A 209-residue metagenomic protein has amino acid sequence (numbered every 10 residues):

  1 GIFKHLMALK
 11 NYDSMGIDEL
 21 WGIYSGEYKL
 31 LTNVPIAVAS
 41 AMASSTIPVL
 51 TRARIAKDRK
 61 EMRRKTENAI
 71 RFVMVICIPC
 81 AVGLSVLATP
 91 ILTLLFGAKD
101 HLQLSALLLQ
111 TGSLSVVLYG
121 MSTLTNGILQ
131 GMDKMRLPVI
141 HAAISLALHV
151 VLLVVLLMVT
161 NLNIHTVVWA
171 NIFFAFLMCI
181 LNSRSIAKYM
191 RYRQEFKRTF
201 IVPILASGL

Functional and structural regions predicted by a protein language model:
G1, I172-L209: C-terminal transmembrane helix end/exit motif
G1-P35, R52, L92-D100: Helix-terminus/linker motif at the lipid-water interface of multi-pass membrane proteins
W21-Y28, E61-A81: Junctions where cytoplasmic loops transition into the N-terminal start of transmembrane alpha-helices in multi-pass
A37-K57, T66: Helix-loop junctions and terminal segments of transmembrane helices in multi-pass membrane transport/translocation
E67, S85-V116: Interfacial segments at transmembrane-helix termini and the short loops linking adjacent helices
N68, A81, P90, V116 (+2 more regions): Residue-level recognition of pore/gate-forming positions within transmembrane alpha-helices of multi-pass
L114-I144: Membrane-interface junctions at transmembrane-helix termini in multi-pass inner-membrane proteins
R136, L146-I180, Q194, L209: Membrane-interface helix-loop junctions in multi-pass transport and translocation proteins
